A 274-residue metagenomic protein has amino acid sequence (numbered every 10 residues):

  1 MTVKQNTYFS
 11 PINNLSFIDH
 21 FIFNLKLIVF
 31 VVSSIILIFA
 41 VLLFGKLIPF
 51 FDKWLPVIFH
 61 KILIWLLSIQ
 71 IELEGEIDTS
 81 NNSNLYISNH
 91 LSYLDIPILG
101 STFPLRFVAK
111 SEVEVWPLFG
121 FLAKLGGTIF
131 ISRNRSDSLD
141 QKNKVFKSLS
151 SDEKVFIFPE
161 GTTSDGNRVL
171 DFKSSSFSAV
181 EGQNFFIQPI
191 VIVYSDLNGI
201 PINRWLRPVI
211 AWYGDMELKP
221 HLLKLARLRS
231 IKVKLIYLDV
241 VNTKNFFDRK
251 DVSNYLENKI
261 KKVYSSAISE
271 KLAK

Functional and structural regions predicted by a protein language model:
M1-I12, W65-L66, I71-G75, L94-I96 (+7 more regions): Soluble, non-transmembrane catalytic domains of enzymes that act on hydrophobic metabolites at membranes
T2-N84: Membrane-anchoring hydrophobic helices of lipid-metabolizing enzymes
L37-V57, I64-L67, S80-S136: Catalytic core of membrane glycerolipid acyltransferases/transacylases, capturing the structured, soluble-facing
F39-A40, F156-P159, Y237: Short beta-strands and strand-loop turn motifs
G75-S80, K144-S150: Short amphipathic alpha-helix with an adjacent loop that forms part of the alpha/beta core around
S83-L85, D152-F158, F186, K234: Residue-level preference for the first positions of well-ordered beta-strands
F119-G120, N167-F247, N254: A cross-family acyltransferase "interaction/gating" segment
